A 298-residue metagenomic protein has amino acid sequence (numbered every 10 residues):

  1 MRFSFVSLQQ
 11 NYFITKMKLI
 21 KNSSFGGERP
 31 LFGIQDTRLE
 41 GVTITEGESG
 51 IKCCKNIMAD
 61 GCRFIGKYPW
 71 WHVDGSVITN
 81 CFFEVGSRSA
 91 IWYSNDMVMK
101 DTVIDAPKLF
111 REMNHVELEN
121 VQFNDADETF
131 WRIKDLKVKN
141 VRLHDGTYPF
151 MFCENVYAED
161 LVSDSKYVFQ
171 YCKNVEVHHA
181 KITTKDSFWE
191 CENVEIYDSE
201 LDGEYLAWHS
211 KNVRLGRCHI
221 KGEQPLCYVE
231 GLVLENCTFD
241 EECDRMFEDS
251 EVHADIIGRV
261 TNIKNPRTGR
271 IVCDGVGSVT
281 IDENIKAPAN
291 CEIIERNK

Functional and structural regions predicted by a protein language model:
F5, I14-K298: Long, distal/terminal scaffolding or interaction modules with repetitive or compositionally biased sequence
Q10: Cationic, low-complexity basic patches in intrinsically disordered or flexible, solvent-exposed regions
